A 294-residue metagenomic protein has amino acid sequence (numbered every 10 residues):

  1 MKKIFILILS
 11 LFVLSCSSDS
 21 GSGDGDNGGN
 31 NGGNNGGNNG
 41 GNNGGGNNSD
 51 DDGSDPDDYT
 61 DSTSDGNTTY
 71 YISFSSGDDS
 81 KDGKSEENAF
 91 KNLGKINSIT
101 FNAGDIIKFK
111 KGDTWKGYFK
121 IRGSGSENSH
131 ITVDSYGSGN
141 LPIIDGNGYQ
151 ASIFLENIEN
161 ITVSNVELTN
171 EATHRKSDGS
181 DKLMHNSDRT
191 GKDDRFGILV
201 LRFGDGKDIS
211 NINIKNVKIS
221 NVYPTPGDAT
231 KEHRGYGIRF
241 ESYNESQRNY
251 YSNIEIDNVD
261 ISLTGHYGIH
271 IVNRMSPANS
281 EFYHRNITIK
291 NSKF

Functional and structural regions predicted by a protein language model:
M1-L14: Sec-dependent bacterial lipoprotein signal peptides
L11-S64: Bacterial Sec-dependent N-terminal signal peptides
G53-T60, D65-T68, I72-K110, T114-W115 (+2 more regions): Acidic Gly/Asp/Thr-rich repetitive segments characteristic of extracellular carbohydrate-active and adhesion proteins
I72-S73, K91, K110, D134 (+4 more regions): Residue-level detector of conserved, well-ordered beta-strand and adjacent loop positions that form binding/recognition
D82-G83, Y118-I121, T173-S180, P224-K231 (+1 more regions): Short, solvent-exposed loop/turn and secondary-structure capping segments
L93-G94, S98-A103, K108, T114-T132 (+3 more regions): Extracellular beta-strand-rich solenoid/capping regions of secreted or surface-exposed proteins that bind or remodel
H130, D134-G139, E159-N170, K207-Y223 (+2 more regions): Right-handed parallel beta-helix
